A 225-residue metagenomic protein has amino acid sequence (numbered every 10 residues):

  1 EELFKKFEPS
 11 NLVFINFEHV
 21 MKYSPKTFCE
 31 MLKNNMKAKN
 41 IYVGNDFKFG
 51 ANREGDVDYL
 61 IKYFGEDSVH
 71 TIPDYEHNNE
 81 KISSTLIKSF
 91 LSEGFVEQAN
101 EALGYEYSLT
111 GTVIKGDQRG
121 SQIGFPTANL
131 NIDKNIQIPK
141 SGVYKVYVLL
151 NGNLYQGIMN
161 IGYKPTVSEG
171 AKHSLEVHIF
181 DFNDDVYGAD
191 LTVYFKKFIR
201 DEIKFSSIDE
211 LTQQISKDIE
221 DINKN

Functional and structural regions predicted by a protein language model:
E1-M36: Core alpha/beta nucleotide-donor-binding catalytic domains of modification enzymes
F4, A99, V146: A residue-level signal for conserved active-site and pocket-lining positions in enzyme catalytic cores
I15, S108, Q156-G157: A short coil-to-beta-strand element that immediately follows conserved catalytic motifs
N16, P73-Y75, K197: Residues at the C-termini of beta-strands that transition into short coil/loop
Y23-T127, L149-L150, S206-E210: Classical nucleotidyltransferase
G116-N225: Phosphate/ribose-recognition catalytic cores of enzymes acting on nucleotide-derived substrates
